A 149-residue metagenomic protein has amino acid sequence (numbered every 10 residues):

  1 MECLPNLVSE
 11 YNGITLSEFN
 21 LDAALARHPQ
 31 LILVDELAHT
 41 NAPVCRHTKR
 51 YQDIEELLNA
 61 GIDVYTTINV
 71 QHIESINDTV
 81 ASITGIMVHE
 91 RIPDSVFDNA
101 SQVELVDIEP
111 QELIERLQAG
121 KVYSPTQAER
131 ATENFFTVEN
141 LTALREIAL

Functional and structural regions predicted by a protein language model:
M1-D63: Conserved P-loop/Walker A NTP-binding site and adjacent catalytic elements of P-loop NTPases
M1-L4, S82-I86: Short, hinge-like loop/turn segments at secondary-structure boundaries
N12, T79, V88: Glycine-rich, flexible loop/turn motifs
I32-V34, D63-V70, N99, V106: Structural recognition of the conserved hydrophobic beta-strand(s) that form the central parallel beta-sheet of P-loop
N41-A42, S75, L113: Conserved protein kinase catalytic core
V44-C45, G61-V64, V70, E104 (+2 more regions): An amphipathic, basic-hydrophobic helix/alpha-beta surface used to engage anionic, phosphate-rich ligands or surfaces
K49-R50, E55-G85, P110: Signature of the SF2 helicase/ATPase Hel1-core->accessory helical subdomain module
R91-D98, Q102-L149: C-terminal accessory "lid"/substrate-recognition subdomains
